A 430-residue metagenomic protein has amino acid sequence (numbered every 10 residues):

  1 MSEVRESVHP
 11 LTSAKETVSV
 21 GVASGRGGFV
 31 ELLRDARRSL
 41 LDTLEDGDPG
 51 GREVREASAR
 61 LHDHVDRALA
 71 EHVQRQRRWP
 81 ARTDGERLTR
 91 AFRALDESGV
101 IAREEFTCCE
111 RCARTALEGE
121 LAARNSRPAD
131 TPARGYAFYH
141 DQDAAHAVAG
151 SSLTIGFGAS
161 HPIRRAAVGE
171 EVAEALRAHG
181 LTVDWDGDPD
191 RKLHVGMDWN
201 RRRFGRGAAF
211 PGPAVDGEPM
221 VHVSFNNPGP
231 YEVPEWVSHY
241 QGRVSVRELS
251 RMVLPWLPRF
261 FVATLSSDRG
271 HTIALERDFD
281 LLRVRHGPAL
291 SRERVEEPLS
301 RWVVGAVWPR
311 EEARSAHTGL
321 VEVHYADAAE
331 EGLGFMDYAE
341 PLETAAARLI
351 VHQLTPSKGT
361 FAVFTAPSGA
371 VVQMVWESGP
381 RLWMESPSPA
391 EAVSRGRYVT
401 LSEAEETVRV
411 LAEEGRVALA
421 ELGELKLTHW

Functional and structural regions predicted by a protein language model:
S2-A36: N-terminal leader/presequence regions that precede the main folded/catalytic core
S2-S13, V148-W430: Acidic, proline/glycine-rich low-complexity IDRs
K15-G27, A91-A116, P234-Y240, E331-V351: Short, charge-rich amphipathic segments
V30-R103, V148, R164, G169-A178 (+2 more regions): A domain-level signal for the structural core that forms small-molecule/cofactor-binding pockets and catalytic centers
R38-L44, L117-P128, I350-A366: Short charge-dense sequence patches
R87-A91, A123-N125, Y139-A145, E248-V253 (+1 more regions): Intrinsically disordered, low-complexity boundary segments flanking structured domains
A102-N125, G187-F204: Ser/Thr-rich, low-complexity intrinsically disordered terminal regions
A113-L153: An N-terminal amphipathic alpha-helical segment
